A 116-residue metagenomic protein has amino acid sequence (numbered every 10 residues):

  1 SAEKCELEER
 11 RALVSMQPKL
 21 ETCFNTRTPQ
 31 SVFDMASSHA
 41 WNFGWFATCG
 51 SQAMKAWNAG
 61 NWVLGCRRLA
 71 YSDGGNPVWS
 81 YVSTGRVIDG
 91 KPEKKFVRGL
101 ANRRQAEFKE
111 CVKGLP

Functional and structural regions predicted by a protein language model:
E3-P18, F46-P116: Long, amphipathic alpha-helical surface segments
V14-S51: Active-site nucleophile-His-acid catalytic modules used for acyl/amide transfer and hydrolysis across diverse enzymes
